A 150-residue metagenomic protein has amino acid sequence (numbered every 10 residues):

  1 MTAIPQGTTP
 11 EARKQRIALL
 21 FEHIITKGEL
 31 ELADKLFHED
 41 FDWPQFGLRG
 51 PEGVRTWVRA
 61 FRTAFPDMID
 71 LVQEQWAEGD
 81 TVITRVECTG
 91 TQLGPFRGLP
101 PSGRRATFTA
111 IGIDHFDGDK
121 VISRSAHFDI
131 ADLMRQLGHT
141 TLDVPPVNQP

Functional and structural regions predicted by a protein language model:
M1-P150: C-terminal and inter-domain tail/linker signature
